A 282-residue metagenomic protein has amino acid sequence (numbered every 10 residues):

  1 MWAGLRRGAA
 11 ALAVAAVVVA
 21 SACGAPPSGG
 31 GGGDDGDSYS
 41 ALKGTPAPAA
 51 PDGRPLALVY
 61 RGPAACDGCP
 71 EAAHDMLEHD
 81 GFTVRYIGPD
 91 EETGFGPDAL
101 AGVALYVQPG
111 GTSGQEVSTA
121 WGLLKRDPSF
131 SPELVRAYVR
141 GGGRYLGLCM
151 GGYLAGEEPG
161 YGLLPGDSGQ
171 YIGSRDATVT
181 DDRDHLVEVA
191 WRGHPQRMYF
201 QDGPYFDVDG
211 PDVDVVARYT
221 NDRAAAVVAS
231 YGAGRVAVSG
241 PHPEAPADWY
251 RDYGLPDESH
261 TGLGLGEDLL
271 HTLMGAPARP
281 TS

Functional and structural regions predicted by a protein language model:
M1-S28: Secretory targeting and sorting signals
G24-A49: Short, low-complexity, disordered segments immediately C-terminal to signal peptides in bacterial exported proteins
G44, A50, R136, P241-S282: Extracellular ligand-binding/catalytic regions of CAZymes and related secreted enzymes and adhesion modules
A50-A57: A short, charged/proline- and glycine-enriched loop that marks the coil->beta-strand transition at the N-terminal
A64-A65, T112-G114, G152-L154, S168 (+3 more regions): Short, solvent-exposed loop/turn segments at secondary-structure junctions
C66-G147, G151-E157: Helical hinge/lid and interdomain linker segments adjacent to catalytic or ligand-binding clefts that mediate domain
A155-Q196: Class I SAM-dependent methyltransferase SAM-binding "motif I" and its flanking Rossmann-like core
T180-W249: Catalytic beta-strand/loop cores that center a nucleophilic Ser/Cys/Thr and support acyl-enzyme chemistry
